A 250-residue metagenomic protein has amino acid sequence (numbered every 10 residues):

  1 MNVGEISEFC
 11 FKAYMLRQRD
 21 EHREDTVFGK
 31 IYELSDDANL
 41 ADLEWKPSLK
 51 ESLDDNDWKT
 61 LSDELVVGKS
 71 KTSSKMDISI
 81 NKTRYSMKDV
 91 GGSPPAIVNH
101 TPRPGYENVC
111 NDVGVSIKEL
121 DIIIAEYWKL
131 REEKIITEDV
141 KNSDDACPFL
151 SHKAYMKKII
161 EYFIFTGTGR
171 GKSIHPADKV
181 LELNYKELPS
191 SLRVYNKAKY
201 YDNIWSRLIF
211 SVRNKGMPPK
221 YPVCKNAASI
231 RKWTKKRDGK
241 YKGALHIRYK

Functional and structural regions predicted by a protein language model:
M1-M76, I80, M87-K250: Short, positively charged
